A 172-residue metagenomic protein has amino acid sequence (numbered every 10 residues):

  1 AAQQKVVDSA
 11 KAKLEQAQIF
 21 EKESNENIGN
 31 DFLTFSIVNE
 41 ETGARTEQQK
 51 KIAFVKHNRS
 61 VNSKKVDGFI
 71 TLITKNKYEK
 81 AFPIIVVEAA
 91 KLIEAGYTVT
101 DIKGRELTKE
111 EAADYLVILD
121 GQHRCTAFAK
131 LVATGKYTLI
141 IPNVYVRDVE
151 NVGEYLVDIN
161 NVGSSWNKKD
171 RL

Functional and structural regions predicted by a protein language model:
A2-V117, H123-K130, G135, N143-Y145: Short alpha-helix boundary/capping and kink motifs at helix termini
T126, A133-L172: Amphipathic, charge-rich alpha-helical segments that serve as recognition/docking helices
